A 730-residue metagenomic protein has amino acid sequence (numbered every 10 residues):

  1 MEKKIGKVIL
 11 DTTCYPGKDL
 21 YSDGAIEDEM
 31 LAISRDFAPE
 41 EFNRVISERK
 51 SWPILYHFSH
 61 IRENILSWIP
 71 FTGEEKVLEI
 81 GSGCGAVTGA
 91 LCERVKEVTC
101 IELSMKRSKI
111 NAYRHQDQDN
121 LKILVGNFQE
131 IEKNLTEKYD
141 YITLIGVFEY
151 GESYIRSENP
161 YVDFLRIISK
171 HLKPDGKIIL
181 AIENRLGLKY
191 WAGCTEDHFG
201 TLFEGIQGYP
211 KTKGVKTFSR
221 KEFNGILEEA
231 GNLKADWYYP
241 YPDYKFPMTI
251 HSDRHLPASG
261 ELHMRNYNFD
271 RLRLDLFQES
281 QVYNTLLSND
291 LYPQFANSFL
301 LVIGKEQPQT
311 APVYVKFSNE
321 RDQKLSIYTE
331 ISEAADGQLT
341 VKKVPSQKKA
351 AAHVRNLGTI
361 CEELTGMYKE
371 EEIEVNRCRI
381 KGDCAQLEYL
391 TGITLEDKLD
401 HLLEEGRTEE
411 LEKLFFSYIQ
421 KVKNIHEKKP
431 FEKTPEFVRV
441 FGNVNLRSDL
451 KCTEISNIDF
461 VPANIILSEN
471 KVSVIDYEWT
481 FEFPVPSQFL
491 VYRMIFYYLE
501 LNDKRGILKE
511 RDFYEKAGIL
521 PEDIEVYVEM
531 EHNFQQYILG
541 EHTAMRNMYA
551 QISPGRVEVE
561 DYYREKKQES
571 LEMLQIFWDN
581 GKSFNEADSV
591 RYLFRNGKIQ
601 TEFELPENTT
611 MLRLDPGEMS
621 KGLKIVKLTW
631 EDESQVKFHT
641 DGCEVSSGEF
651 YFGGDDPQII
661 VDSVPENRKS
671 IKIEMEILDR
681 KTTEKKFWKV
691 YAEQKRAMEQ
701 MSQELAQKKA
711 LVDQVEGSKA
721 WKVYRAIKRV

Functional and structural regions predicted by a protein language model:
M1-F37: N-terminal auxiliary segments of SAM/dcSAM-dependent transferases
C84-V95: Conserved SAM-binding loop of SAM-dependent methyltransferases across substrates and taxa, primarily the Class I
N159-K177: A short glycine-rich, Lys/Arg-flanked "PGG" loop and its adjoining helix->strand segment in the class I
I179-L202: Conserved class I S-adenosyl-L-methionine
G208-Y209, R439-G506: Catalytic activation segment of kinase domains across protein kinase-like and atypical kinase folds
D322-E363: ATP-binding glycine-rich loop module of kinase domains
V375-F441: Conserved structural core of kinase catalytic domains
Q551-K567, I677-V730: Boundary detector for helix-to-coil junctions that initiate low-complexity/charged tails
